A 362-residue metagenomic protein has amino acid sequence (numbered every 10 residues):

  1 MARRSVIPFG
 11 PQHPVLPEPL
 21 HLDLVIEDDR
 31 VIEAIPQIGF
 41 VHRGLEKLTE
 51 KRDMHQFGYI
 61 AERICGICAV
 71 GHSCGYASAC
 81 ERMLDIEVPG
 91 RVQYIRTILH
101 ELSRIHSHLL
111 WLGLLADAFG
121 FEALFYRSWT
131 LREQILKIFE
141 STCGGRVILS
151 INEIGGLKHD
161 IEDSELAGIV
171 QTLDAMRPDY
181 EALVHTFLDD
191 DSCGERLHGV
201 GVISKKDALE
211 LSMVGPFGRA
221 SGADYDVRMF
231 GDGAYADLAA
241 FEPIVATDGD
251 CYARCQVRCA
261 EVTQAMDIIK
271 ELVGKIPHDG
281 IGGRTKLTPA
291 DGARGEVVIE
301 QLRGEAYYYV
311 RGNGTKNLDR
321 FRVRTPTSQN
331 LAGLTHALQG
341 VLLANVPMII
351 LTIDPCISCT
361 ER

Functional and structural regions predicted by a protein language model:
M1-R362: Active-site bordering "gate/hinge" segments that shape substrate access to catalytic or cofactor-binding pockets
